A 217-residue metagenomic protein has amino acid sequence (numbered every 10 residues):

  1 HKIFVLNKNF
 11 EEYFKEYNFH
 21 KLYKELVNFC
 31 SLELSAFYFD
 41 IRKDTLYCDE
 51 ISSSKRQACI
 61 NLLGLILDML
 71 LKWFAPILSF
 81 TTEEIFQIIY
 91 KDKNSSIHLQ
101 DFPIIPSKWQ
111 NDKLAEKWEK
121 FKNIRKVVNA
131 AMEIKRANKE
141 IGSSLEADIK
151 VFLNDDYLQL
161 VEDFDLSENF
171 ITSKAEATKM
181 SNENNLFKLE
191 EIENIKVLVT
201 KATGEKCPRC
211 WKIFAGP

Functional and structural regions predicted by a protein language model:
H1-K8, D40-A131, N138-L158, T178-K196: Acidic, turn-prone loop/beta-hairpin segments
F14-K21: Short helix-adjacent coil turns
C30-S31: Hydrophobic residues within the alpha-helices of tandem HEAT/HEAT-like
F164-S181: A glycine-rich helix N-cap at a beta->alpha junction
K196-E205: Immediate flanking context of iron-sulfur cluster ligation sites
C207-C210: Short cysteine-rich clusters marking metal-coordination/redox-active sites
K212-A215: Short functional micro-motifs and their immediate structural scaffolds
